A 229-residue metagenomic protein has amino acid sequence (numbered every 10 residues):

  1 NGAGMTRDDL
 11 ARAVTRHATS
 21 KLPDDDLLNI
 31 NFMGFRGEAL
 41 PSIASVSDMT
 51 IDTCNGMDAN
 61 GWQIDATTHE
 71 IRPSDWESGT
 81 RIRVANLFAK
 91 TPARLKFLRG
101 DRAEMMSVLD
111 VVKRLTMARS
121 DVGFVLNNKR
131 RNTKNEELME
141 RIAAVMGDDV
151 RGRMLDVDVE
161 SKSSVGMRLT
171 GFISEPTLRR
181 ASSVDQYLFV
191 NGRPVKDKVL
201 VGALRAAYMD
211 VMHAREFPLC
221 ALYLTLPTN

Functional and structural regions predicted by a protein language model:
N1-N229: N-terminal phosphate-binding caps/lids of nucleotide- and nucleic-acid-binding domains
